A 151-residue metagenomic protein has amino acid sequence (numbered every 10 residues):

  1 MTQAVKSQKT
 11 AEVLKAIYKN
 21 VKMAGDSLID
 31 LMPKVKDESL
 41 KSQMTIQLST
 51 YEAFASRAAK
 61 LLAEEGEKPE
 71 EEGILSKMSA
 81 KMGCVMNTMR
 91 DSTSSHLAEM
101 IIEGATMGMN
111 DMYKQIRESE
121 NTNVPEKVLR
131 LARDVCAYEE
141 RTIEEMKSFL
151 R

Functional and structural regions predicted by a protein language model:
M1-A11, S42, K60, E126-A137 (+1 more regions): Terminal, compositionally biased segments
T2-A4, M23, I46, A53 (+1 more regions): Long, non-catalytic architectural segments outside compact domain cores
Q3-V35, H96-N123, Y138: Alpha-helical bundle segments that constitute or directly flank the non-heme di-iron/ferroxidase center
T10, L40, E67, E71 (+2 more regions): Residue-level recognition of alpha-helical structural elements
G25, E52-A55, A59-L62, M82 (+3 more regions): A structural signal for well-ordered alpha-helices, especially hydrophobic packing surfaces of coiled-coils
D37-L40, Q47-R57: Short, well-structured hydrophobic secondary-structure segments
K41-S49, G73-S76, E99-E103, E126-A137: Short, charged, amphipathic alpha-helical segments
S56, K60-N110: Carboxylate-rich helix-loop segments that flank metal/cofactor sites and access channels in metalloenzymes
